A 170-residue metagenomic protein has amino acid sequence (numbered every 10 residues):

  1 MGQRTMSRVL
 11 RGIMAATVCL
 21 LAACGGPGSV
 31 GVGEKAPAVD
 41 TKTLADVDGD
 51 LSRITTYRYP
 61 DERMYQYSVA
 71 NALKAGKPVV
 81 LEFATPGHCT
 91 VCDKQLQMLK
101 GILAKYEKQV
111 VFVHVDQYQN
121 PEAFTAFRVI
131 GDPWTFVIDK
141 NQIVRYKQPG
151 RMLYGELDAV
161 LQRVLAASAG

Functional and structural regions predicted by a protein language model:
M1-P60, A169-G170: N-terminal targeting signals for export/organelle localization
N71-G87: Short active-site neighborhood of thiol/selenol oxidoreductases, capturing the structured segment around
A75-V80, E107-V111, K140: Loop/turn elements at helix/coil->beta-strand transitions in domains of secreted/extracellular proteins
L81, Q97-G101, G155, A159: Solvent-exposed, polar/charged alpha-helical surfaces in well-ordered, non-transmembrane soluble domains, broadly
V91-K105: Typically the conserved alpha-helix immediately C-terminal to a functionally engaged Cys/Sec in thioredoxin-like
V111-G131, I138-V144, E156, Q162-V164: Thioredoxin-like thiol-disulfide oxidoreductase module
R151-L153: A short acidic/small-residue loop/turn micro-motif
